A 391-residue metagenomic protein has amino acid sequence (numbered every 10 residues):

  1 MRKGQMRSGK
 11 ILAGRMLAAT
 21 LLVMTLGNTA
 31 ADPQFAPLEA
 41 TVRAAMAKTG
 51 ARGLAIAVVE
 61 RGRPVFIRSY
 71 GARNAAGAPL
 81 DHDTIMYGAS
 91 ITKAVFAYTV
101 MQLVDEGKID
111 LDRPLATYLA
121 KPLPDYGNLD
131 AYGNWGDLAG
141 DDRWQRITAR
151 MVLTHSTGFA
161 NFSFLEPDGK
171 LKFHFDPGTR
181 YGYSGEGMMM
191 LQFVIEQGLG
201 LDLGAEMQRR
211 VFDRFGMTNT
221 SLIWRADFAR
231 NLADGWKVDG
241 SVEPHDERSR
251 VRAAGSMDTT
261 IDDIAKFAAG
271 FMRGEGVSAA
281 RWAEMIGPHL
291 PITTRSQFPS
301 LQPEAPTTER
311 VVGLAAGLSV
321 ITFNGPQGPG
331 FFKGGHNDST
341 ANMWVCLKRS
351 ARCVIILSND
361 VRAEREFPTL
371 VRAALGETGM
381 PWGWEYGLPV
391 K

Functional and structural regions predicted by a protein language model:
K3-L17: Bacterial N-terminal signal peptides that target proteins for export
L22-Q34: Bacterial Sec-dependent signal peptides at the C-terminal "C-region" and cleavage site
Q34-Y87, K108-D110, D130-Y132, L165-H174 (+1 more regions): Short, conserved catalytic-motif segment at the N-terminal edge
E39-V42, I56, G62, I85-L115 (+3 more regions): Active-site SXXK
V59-R61, D112-G127, G133, P288: Acidic helix-start/capping segments at beta-turn-to-alpha-helix junctions
F66, G330-K333, A341-D360: Short, well-ordered beta-strand elements
N74, Y126-N337: Short, surface-exposed loop or secondary-structure junction motifs that flank catalytic or metal-binding residues
P288-A305, L357-K391: Short, gly/Ser/Thr-rich active-site loops of penicillin-recognizing serine hydrolases
